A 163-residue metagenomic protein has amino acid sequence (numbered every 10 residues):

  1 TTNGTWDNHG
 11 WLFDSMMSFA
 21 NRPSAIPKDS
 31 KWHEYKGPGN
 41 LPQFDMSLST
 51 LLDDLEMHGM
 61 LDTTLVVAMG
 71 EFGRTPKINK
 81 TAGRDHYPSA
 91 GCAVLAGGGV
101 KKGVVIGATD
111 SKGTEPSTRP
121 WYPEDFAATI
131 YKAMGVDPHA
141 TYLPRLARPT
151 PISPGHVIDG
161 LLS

Functional and structural regions predicted by a protein language model:
T1-S163: Ligand-binding pockets and gating/stacking loops
